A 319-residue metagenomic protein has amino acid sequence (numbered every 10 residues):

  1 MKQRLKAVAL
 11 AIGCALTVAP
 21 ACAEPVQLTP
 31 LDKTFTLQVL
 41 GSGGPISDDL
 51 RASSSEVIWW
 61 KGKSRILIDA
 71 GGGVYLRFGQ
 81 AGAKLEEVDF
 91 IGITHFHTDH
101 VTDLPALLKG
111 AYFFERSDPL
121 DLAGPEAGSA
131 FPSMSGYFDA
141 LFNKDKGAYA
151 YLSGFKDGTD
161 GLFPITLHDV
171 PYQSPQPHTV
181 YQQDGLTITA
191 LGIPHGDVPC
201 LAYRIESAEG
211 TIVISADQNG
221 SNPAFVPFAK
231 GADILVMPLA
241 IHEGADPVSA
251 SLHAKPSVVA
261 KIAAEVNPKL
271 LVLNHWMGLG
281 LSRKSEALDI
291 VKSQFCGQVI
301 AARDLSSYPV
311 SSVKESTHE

Functional and structural regions predicted by a protein language model:
M1-A9: Bacterial N-terminal signal peptides that target proteins for export
K2-Q3, H97, S249: Hydrophobic alpha-helical scaffolding
A9-A19: Bacterial N-terminal signal peptides
A23-I212, E286-S293, Q298-E315: Binuclear metal-dependent hydrolase catalytic cores
I193, D217-Q218: Residue-level structural signal for beta-strand termini and adjacent loop
A202, E209-T211, Q218-Y308: Cap/insert and terminal regions of metallo-dependent hydrolase folds
A250-L252, S316-E319: Active-site neighborhoods of metal-dependent hydrolases
